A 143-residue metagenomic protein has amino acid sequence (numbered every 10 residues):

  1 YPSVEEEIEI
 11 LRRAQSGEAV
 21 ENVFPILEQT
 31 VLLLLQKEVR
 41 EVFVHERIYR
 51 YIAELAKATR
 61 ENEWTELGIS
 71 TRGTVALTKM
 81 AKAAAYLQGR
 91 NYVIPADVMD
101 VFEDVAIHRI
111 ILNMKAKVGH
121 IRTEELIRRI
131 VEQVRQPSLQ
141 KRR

Functional and structural regions predicted by a protein language model:
Y1-E54: Conserved AAA+ ATPase core "coupling" helix
Q15, F43, A56-E63, A85: Alpha-helix capping/termination and helix-coil
E21-N22, T30-V42, T59-T65, I110-V118: Short hinge/gating elements
A53-K57, E103: Amphipathic, well-packed alpha-helical segments that form the structural scaffold of globular domains
E61-R143: C-terminal engagement/docking regions of AAA+ P-loop ATPases
